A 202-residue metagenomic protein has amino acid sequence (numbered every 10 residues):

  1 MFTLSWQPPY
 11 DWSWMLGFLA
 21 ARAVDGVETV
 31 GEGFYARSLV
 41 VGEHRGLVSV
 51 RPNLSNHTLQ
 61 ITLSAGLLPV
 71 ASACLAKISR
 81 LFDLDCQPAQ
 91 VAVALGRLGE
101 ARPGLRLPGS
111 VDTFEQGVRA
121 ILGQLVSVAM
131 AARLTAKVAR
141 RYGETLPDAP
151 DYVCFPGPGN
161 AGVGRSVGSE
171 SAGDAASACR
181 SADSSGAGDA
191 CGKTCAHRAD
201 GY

Functional and structural regions predicted by a protein language model:
M1-Y202: HhH-family (HhH-GPD) DNA N-glycosylase catalytic core used in base-excision repair
